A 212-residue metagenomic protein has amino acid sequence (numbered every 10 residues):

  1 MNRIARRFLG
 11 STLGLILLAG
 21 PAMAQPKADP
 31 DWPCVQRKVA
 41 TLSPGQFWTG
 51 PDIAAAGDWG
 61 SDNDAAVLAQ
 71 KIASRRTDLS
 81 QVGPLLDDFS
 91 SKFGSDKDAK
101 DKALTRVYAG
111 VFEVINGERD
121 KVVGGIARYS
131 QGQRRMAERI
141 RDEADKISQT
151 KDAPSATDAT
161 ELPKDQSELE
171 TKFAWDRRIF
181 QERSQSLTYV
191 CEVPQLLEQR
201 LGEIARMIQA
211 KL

Functional and structural regions predicted by a protein language model:
M1-S11: Bacterial N-terminal signal peptides that target proteins for export
G10-G20: Bacterial N-terminal signal peptides
A24-D101: N-terminal Sec/ER secretory leader and immediately downstream segment of secreted/extracellular precursors
R75, K92-D96, V114-G117, G132 (+2 more regions): Surface-exposed polar/charged interaction patches
L79, I126-Y129, Q133-E143, I147 (+4 more regions): Long amphipathic alpha-helices with heptad-repeat character, especially coiled-coil-forming segments used
G94-I126: Short, charge-rich amphipathic alpha-helices with coiled-coil/heptad character
K102-A109, E113, R134-R177, Q181: Extended, amphipathic alpha-helical coiled-coil scaffold segments used for oligomerization/tethering in eukaryotic
A156-L212: Alpha-helical oligomerization segments
